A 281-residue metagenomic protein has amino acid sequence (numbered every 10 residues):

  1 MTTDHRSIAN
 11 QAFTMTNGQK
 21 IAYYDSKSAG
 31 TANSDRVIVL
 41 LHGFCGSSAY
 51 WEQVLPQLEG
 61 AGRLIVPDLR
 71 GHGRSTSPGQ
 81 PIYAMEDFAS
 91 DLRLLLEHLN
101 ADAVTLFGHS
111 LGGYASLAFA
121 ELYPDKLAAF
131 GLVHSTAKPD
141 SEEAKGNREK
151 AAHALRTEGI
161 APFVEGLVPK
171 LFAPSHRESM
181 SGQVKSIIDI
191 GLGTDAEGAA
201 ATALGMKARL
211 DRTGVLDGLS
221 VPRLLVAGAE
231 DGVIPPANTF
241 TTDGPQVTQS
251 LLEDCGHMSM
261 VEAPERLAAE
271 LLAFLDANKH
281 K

Functional and structural regions predicted by a protein language model:
H5-Q11, T16-G30, A49-F107, L111 (+3 more regions): Active-site loop/oxyanion-hole signature of alpha/beta-hydrolase fold enzymes
S34-G43: Short beta-strand element of the alpha/beta-hydrolase
H42-F44, V104, G108-S110, G228: Conserved alpha/beta-hydrolase "nucleophile elbow" surrounding the catalytic nucleophile
C45, L69-G73, A137, G256-S259: Alpha/beta-hydrolase active-site loop signature
K126-A137, S141: A conserved short beta-strand
D140-G146, T157-S220: Conserved alpha/beta-hydrolase catalytic His-Asp/Glu region
S220-C255, V261: Conserved loop-alpha-helix segment in the C-terminal half of the alpha/beta-hydrolase fold that carries the catalytic
Q246-K281: Catalytic active-site module of serine/aspartate enzymes centered on a nucleophile-bearing elbow/loop
